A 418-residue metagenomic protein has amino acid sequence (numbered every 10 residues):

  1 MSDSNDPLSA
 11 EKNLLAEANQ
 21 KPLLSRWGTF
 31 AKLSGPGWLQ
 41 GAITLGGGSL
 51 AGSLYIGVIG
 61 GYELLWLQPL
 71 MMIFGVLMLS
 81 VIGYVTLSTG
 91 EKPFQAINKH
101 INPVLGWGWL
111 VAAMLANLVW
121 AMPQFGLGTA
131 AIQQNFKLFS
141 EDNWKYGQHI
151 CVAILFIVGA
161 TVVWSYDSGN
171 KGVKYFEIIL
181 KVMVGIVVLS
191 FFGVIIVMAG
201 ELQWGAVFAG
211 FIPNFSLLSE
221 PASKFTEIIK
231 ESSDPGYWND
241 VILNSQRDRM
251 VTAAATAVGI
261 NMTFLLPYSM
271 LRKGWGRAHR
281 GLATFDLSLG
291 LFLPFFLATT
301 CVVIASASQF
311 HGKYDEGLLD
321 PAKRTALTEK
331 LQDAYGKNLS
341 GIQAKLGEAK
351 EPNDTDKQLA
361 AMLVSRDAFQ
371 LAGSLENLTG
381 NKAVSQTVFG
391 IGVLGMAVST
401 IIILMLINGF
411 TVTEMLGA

Functional and structural regions predicted by a protein language model:
M1-A51, A278, F285, L289: Membrane-interface "cap" regions at the ends of multi-pass membrane proteins
E11-A18, G52-G57, S80-L105, A130-S140 (+4 more regions): Flexible loop linkers connecting adjacent transmembrane helices in multi-pass alpha-helical membrane transporters
G28, G57-S80, I97-N98, P103-W107: Extracellular loop-to-transmembrane helix junctions
A51-G52, G57-V58, K171-I178, Q246 (+2 more regions): Hydrophobic, small-residue-rich membrane helices and short re-entrant helix-turn-helix hairpins that build
W66-M78, I82, V187-L189, G193 (+3 more regions): Selective recognition of specific alpha-helical transmembrane segments in multi-pass small-molecule
G106-D142, G169, A397, I401-E414: Hydrophobic transmembrane alpha-helices that form the core helical bundles of multi-pass secondary transporters
L138-D167, V182-S190: Transmembrane alpha-helical segments of multi-pass small-molecule transport proteins
V184-P235, N261-T263, P267, A305-S306: Hydrophobic alpha-helical segments and their helix-loop junctions in multi-pass secondary transporters
